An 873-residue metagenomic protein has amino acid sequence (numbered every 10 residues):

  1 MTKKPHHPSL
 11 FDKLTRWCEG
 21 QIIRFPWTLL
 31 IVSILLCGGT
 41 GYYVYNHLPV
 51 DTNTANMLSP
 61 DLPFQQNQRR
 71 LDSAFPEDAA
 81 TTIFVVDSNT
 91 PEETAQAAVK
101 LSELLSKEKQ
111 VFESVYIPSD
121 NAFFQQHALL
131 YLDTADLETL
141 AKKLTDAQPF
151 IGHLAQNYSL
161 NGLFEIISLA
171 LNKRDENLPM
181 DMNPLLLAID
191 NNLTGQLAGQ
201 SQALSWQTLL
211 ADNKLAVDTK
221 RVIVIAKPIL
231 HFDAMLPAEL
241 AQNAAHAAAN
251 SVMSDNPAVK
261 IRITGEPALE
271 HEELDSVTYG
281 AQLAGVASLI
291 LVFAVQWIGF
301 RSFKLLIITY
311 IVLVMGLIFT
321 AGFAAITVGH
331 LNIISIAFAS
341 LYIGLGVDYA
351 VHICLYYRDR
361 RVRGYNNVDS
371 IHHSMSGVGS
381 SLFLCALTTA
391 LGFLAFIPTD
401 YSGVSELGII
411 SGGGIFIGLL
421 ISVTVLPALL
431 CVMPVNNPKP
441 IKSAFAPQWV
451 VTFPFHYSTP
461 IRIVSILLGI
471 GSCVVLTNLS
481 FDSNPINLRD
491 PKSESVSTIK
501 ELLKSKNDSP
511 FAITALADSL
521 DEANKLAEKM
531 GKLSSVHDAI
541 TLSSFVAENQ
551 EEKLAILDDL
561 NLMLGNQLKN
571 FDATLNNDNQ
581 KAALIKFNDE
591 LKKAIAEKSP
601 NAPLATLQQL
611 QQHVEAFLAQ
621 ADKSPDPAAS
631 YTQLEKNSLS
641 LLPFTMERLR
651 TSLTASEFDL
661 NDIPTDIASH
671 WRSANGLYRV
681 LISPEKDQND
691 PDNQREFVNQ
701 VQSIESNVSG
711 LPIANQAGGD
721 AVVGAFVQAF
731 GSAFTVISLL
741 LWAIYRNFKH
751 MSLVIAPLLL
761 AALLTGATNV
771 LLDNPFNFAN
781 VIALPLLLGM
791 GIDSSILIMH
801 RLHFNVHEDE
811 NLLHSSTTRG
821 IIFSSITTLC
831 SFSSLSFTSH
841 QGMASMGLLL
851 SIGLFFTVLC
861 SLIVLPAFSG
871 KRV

Functional and structural regions predicted by a protein language model:
M1-A55, R69-R70, L230-L236, L240-L488 (+2 more regions): Membrane-embedded transmembrane helical bundles of large multi-pass transporters/channels
T2-L289: Membrane-proximal extracytoplasmic
Y43-N89, Q200-K214, V451, Y457-P460 (+8 more regions): Solvent-exposed, non-transmembrane loop/terminal regulatory segments of multi-pass membrane proteins
V86-E93, A226-M235, T264-E270, L488-P491 (+6 more regions): Structural beta->alpha junctions
P118-Q126, A268, S543-A555, I713-G719: Short proline/glycine- and acidic-rich turn/helix-capping motifs at secondary-structure junctions
Q126-K143, Q550-N566, A721-G731: Short, low-order "capping/linker" segments at domain edges
S168-S302, K592-A733, I737: Extracytoplasmic
K553-H613: Charged, amphipathic alpha-helical linkers/stalks
